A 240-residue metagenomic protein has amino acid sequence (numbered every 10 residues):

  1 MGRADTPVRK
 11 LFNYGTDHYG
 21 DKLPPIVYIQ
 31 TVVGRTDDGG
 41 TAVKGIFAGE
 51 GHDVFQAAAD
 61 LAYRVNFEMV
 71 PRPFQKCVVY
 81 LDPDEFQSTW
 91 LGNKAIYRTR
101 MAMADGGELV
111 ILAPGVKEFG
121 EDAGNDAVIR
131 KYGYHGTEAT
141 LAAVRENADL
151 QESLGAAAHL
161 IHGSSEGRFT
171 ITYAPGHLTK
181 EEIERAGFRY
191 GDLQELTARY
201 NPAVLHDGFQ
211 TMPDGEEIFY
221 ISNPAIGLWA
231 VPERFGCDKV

Functional and structural regions predicted by a protein language model:
M1-M69, M101: Conserved, well-structured core segments that form the ligand-binding/active-site neighborhood of functional domains
D17-L23, E68-R72, M101-A104, I161-S165 (+1 more regions): Solvent-exposed alpha-helices and their adjacent loops that cap or buttress functional pockets in soluble metabolic
D38-G45, T89-L91, E121-N125, E182-A186 (+1 more regions): Short acidic, glycine/serine/threonine-rich loops at helix termini
K44-Y63, M69-S88, A139-Q151: Active-site rim loops that border cofactor/substrate pockets in soluble metabolic enzymes
G45-A48, L91-M101, D126-R130, F188-Y190 (+1 more regions): Short, solvent-exposed amphipathic alpha-helical segments in soluble enzyme and RNA/protein-processing domains
K76-Y80, V110, F219-Y220: Structural motif
F86-K180: C-terminal catalytic subdomain
E166-V240: Extended hydrophobic packing segments that form well-structured cores
